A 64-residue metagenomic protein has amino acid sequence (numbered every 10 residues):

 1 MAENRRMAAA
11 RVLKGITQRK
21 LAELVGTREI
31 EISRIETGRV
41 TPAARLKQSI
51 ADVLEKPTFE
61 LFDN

Functional and structural regions predicted by a protein language model:
M1-L13: A short, Lys/Arg-rich alpha-helix, primarily the initiator
A8, S33-R34, F62: Key DNA-contacting residues within the recognition helix of helix-turn-helix
V12, E23, D52: Alpha-helical residues within the helix-turn-helix
G15-R34: Short alpha-helical DNA-recognition segment
T37: Short, conserved catalytic or interaction motifs in soluble domains
R45-E60: DNA major-groove recognition helix of helix-turn-helix/homeodomain DNA-binding modules
